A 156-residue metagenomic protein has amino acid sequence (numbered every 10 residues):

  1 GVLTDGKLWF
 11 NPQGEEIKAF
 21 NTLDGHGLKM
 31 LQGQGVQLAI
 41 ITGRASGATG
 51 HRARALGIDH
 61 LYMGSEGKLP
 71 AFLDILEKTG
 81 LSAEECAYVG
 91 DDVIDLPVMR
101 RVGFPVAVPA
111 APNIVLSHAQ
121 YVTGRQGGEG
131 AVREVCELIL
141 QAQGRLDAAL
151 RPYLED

Functional and structural regions predicted by a protein language model:
V2-P70, R151: Alpha-helical substrate-recognition element adjacent to the catalytic core
G14-K18, R54-L56, H60-Y62, L69-D156: Mg2+-dependent phosphoryl-transfer enzymes with acidic/Ser/Thr/Gly-rich catalytic loops
